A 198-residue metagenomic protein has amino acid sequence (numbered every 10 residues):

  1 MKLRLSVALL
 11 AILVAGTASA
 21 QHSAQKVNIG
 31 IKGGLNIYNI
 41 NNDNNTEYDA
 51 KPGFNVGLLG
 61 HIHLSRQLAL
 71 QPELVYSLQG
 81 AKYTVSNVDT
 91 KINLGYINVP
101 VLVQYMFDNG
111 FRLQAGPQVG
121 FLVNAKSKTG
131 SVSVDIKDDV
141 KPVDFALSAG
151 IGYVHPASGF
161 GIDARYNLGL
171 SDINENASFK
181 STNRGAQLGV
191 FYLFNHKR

Functional and structural regions predicted by a protein language model:
M1-V27, K32, V190, F194: Bacterial Sec-dependent N-terminal signal peptides
Q21-H63, L70, G169, N195: Short glycine/proline- and aromatic-enriched beta-strand/turn motifs that initiate or cap beta-hairpins
H22-A24, S65, D108, P156-S158 (+1 more regions): Outer-membrane beta-barrel channels and translocator barrels
Q25-V27, Y48-F54, N93-I97, K141-L147 (+1 more regions): Residues that define the transmembrane beta-barrel architecture of outer-membrane proteins
I31-L35, F54-L64, L74-Y76, V99-Y105 (+4 more regions): Residues on the lipid-exposed face of transmembrane beta-strands in outer-membrane beta-barrel proteins
N41-E47, K82-V88, A125-S133, N174-F179: Outer-membrane beta-barrel translocator domains and adjoining extracellular loop/strand segments of Gram-negative
Q71-E73, Q79-T84, D135-R198: Predominantly the C-terminal beta-signal and adjacent terminal strand-loop region of outer-membrane beta-barrel
K82-A115: Helix-adjacent hinge/juxtasegments
